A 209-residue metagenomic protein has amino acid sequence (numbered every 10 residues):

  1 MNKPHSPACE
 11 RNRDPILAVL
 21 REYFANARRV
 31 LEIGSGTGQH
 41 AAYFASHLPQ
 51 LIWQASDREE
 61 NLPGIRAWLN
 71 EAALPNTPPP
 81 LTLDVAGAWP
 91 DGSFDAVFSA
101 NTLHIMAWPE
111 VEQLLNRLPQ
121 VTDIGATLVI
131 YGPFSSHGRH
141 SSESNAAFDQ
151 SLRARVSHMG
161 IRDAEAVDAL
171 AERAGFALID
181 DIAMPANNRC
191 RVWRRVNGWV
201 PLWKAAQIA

Functional and structural regions predicted by a protein language model:
M1-N26: Class I SAM-dependent methyltransferase Rossmann-like catalytic core, especially the SAM/SAH-binding loop
L31, Q39-G87: Class I SAM-dependent methyltransferase SAM/SAH-binding core
G36: Conserved glycine-rich SAM-binding loop
W89-V97: A short acidic, Gly/Pro-enriched loop at the edge of an enzyme's catalytic core that lines a small-molecule cofactor
M106-L118: A short, conserved alpha-helix within the catalytic core of class I
G125-H137: Conserved beta-strand signature within the Rossmann-like core of class I S-adenosyl-L-methionine
S141-E165: Conserved Class I S-adenosyl-L-methionine
F176-A209: Core SAM-dependent methyltransferase catalytic element
